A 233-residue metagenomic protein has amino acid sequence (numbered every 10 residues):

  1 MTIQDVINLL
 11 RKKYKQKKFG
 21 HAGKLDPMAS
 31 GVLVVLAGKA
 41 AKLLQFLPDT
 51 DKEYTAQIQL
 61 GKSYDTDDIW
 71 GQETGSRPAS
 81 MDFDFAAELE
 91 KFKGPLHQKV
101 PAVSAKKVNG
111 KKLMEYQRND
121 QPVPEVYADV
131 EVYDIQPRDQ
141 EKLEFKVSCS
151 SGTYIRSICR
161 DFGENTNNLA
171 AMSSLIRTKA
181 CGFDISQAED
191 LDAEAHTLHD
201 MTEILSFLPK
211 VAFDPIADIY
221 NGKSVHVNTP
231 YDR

Functional and structural regions predicted by a protein language model:
M1-L25, A29-V32, L47, Q59 (+3 more regions): Accessory RNA 3′-end/elbow-binding domains used by RNA modification enzymes
L9-Q16, V34, P122-N167: The conserved catalytic core of RNA pseudouridine synthases
V35, A56, G110, I158 (+1 more regions): Residue-level signal for inorganic ion chemistry
G38-K42, K62-S63: Short, charged/polar surface micro-motifs in flexible loops or helix N-caps
F46-V100: Acidic, low-complexity central loop/insert segments
I58-L60, K107, R118, Q136-D139 (+2 more regions): Short, structured patches in soluble enzyme cores that scaffold and shape functional sites
L96-V100, Y127, N168-S173: Short, structured loop/turn "capping" segments at alpha-beta junctions
V103-Y133: Extended alpha-helical targeting/anchoring segments, especially N-terminal organellar/secretory targeting helices
